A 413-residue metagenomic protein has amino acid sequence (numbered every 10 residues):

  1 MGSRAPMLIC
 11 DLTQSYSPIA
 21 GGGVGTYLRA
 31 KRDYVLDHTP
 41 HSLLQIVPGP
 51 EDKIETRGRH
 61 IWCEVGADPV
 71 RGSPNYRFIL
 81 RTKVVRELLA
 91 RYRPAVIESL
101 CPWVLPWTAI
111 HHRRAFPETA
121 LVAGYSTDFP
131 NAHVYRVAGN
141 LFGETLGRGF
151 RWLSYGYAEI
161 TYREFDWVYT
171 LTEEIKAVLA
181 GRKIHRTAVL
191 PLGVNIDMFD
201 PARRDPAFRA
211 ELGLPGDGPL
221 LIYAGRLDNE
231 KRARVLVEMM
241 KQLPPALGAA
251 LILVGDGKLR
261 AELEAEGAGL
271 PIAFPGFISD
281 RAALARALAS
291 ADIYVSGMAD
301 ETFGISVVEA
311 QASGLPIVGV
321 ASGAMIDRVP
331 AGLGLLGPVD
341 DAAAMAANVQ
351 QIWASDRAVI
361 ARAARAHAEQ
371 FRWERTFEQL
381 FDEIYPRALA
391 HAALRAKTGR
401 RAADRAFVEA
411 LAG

Functional and structural regions predicted by a protein language model:
M1-D52, R57-G58, D404-G413: N-terminal subdomain of nucleotide-sugar transferases
C10, P215-K231, V237-M240: Conserved donor-binding/catalytic core segment of Leloir-type glycosyltransferases
G147-W167: Membrane-proximal helix-turn-helix segments that form the acceptor-binding/catalytic region of lipid-linked
E174, G193: Carbohydrate-associated surface elements
A261-A282: Nucleotide-activated donor-binding/catalytic signature segment of Leloir-type glycosyltransferases, i.e., the conserved
F274, A331-A343, Q350-D356: Conserved acidic donor-binding segment of nucleotide-sugar-dependent glycosyltransferases
A299: Aromatic "clamp/platform" in nucleotide-sugar-dependent glycosyltransferases that forms part of the donor/acceptor
P316-G319: Short hydrophobic beta-strand element within catalytic cores of glycosyltransferases and related nucleotide-activated
